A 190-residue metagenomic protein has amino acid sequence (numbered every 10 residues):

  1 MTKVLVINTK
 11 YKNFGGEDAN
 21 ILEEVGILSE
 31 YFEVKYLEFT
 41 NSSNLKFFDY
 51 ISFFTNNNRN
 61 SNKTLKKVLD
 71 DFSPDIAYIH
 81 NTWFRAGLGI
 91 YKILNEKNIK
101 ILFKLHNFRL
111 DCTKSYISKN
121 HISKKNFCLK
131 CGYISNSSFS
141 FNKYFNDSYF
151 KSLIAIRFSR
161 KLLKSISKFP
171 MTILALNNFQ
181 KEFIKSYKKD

Functional and structural regions predicted by a protein language model:
M1-S42, D70-F72, I93-K100, T172: N-terminal subdomain of nucleotide-sugar transferases
E17-N20, H80, A86, L105 (+3 more regions): Replace "coordinates the UDP/GDP/TDP-sugar" with "coordinates nucleotide-activated sugar donors
D18-A19, K46-Y50, I90-Y91, T113-S118 (+1 more regions): Short aromatic-enriched loop/helix-cap "lid" or pocket-rim segments at secondary-structure transitions that line
V25, K66-L69, L88-N95, R160-S167: Short amphipathic alpha-helical segments and helix-helix/interface helices
F39-K66, Y78-N81, N142-A155: A short, charged, and often flexible helix/loop element on the N-terminal side of the glycosyltransferase catalytic
K63, R109, N120-T172: Membrane-proximal helix-turn-helix segments that form the acceptor-binding/catalytic region of lipid-linked
Y78-I99, F103-S137: An aromatic- and histidine-rich active-site surface loop
K164-F169, K181-D190: Helix-loop-beta element that forms the nucleotide-linked donor phosphate-binding surface in glycosyltransferases
